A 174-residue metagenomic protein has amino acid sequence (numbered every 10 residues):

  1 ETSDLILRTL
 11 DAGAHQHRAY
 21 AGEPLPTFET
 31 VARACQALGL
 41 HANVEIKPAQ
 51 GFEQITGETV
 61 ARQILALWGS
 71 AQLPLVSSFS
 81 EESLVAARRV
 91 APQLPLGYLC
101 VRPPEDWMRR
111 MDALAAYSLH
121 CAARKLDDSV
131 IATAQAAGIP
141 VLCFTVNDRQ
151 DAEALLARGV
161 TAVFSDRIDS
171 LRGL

Functional and structural regions predicted by a protein language model:
E1-Y98, L114-Y117, C121, Q135-A137: Metal-dependent phosphodiesterase/phospholipase catalytic core, i.e., the His/Asp/Glu-rich active-site region
R18-A21, G97-L174: C-terminal active-site rim and adjoining tail of enzyme catalytic domains
